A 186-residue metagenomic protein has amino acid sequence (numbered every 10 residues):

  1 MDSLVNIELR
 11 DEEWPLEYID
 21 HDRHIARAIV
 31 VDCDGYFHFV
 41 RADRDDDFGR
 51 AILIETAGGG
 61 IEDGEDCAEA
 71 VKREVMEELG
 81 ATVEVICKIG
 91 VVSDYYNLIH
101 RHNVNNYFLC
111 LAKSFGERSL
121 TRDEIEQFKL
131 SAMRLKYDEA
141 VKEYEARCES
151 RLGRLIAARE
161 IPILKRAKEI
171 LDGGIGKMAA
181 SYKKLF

Functional and structural regions predicted by a protein language model:
M1-R27, C33: Acidic, metal-coordinating catalytic segment for phosphate/diphosphate chemistry, firing primarily on the Nudix
H24-A26, V104-N106, L130: Change "...and in nucleic-acid phosphodiester-cleaving endonucleases..." to "...and in nucleic-acid processing enzymes
V31-Y36, D45-D46, E62, L109-E117: Short, charged/polar surface micro-motifs in flexible loops or helix N-caps
Y36-E77: Conserved Nudix-box catalytic region and its N-terminal flanking loop in Nudix hydrolases and closely related
F39-R41, L120-D123: Beta-strand scaffold of nucleotide-dependent catalytic cores
T82-G90: A short coil-to-beta-strand element that immediately follows conserved catalytic motifs
D94-S119, M133-K136: Active-site-adjacent beta-strand/loop module that shapes the phosphate/pyrophosphate-binding cleft
E117, D123-F186: Nudix hydrolase/Nudix homology domain
